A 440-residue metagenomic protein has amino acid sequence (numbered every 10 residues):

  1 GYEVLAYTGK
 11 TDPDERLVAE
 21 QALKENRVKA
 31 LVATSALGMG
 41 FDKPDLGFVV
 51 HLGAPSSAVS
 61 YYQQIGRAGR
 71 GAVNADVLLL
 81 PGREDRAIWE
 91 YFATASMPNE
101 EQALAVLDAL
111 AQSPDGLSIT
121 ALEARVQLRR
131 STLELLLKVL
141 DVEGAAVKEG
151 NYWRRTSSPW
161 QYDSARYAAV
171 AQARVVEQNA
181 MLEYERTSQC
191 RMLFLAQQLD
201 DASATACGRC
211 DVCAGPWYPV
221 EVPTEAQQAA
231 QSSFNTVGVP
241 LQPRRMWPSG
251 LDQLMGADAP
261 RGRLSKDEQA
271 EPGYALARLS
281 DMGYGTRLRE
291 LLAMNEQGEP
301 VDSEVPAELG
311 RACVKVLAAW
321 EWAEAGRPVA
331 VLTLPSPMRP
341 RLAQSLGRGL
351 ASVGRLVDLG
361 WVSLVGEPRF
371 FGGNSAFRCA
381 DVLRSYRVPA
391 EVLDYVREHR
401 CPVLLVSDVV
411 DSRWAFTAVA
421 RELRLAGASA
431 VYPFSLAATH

Functional and structural regions predicted by a protein language model:
Y2, R27-V28, G326-P328, R400 (+1 more regions): Short, high-confidence coil segments that cap the C-terminus of an alpha-helix and link into the following beta-strand
Y2-L37, F41-V237: C-terminal helicase lobe
E3, D76, V357-D358, P402 (+1 more regions): Residues at the starts of beta-strands that form the adenosine-phosphate
Y7, W361-V362, F434: Hydrophobic residues at beta-strand termini and immediately following loops that shape nucleotide-binding pockets
R67-N74, W322, V353-G354, R424-A428: Arginine/glycine-rich "motif VI" loop of SF2 helicases in the C-terminal RecA-like domain
A214, S233, L404, T417-H440: PRPP-dependent phosphoribosyltransferase catalytic core
Q231-A330, P340, Q344, R348 (+2 more regions): Active-site-facing substrate-recognition patch
D411-S412: Activation segment
